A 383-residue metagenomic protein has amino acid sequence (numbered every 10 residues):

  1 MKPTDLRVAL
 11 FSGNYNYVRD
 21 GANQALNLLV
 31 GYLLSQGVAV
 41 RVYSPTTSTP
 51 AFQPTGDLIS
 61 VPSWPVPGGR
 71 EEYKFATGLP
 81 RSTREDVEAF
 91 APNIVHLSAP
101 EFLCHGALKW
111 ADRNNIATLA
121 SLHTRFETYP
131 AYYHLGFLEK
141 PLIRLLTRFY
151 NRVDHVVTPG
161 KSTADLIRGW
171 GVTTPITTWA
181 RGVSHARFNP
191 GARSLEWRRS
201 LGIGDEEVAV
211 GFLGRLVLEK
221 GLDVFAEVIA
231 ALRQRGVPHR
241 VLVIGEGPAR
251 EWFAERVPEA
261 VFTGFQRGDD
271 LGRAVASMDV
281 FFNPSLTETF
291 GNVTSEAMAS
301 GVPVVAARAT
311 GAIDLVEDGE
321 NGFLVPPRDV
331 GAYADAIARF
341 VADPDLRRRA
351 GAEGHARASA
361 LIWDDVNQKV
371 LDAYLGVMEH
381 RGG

Functional and structural regions predicted by a protein language model:
M1-P62, W363: N-terminal subdomain of nucleotide-sugar transferases
S44, S60-P62, E139, I143-R193 (+1 more regions): Donor nucleotide-sugar binding/catalytic pocket of nucleotide-sugar-dependent glycosyltransferases
V87, Y150, F265-Q266, R273-M278: Short alpha-helical donor nucleotide-sugar binding micro-motif in glycosyltransferases
N189-I203: A short helix/loop element that forms part of the nucleotide-sugar donor recognition site in Leloir-type
G204-K220, A226-A230: Conserved donor-binding/catalytic core segment of Leloir-type glycosyltransferases
R267, L286: Aromatic "clamp/platform" in nucleotide-sugar-dependent glycosyltransferases that forms part of the donor/acceptor
T294, P303-A306, V316: Short hydrophobic beta-strand element within catalytic cores of glycosyltransferases and related nucleotide-activated
D318-G319, F323-V330, A338-D345, S359: Conserved acidic donor-binding segment of nucleotide-sugar-dependent glycosyltransferases
